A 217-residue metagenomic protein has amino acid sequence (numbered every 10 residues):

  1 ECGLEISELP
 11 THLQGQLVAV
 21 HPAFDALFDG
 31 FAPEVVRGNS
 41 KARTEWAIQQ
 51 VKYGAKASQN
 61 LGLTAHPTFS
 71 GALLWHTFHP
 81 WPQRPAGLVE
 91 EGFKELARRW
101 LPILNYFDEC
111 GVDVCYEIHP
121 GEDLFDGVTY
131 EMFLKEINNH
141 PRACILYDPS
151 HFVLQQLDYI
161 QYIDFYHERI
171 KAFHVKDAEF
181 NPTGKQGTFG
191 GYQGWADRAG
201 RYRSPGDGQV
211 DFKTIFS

Functional and structural regions predicted by a protein language model:
S7-A23, G71-L74, V175-Q186: Short, solvent-exposed beta-strand-terminating loops
S7-L9, S58, H66-P67, F173: Hydrophobic residues within beta-strands of alpha/beta enzymes
L9, V89-P205, Q209: Acidic/histidine-rich catalytic cores of soluble enzymes
V18-C144: Active-site acidic/histidine proton-transfer and metal-coordination neighborhood in alpha/beta enzyme cores
T44-A57, L154-F165, F212-I215: Short, acidic/polar
L74, Q209-D211: Short, flexible micro-motifs
